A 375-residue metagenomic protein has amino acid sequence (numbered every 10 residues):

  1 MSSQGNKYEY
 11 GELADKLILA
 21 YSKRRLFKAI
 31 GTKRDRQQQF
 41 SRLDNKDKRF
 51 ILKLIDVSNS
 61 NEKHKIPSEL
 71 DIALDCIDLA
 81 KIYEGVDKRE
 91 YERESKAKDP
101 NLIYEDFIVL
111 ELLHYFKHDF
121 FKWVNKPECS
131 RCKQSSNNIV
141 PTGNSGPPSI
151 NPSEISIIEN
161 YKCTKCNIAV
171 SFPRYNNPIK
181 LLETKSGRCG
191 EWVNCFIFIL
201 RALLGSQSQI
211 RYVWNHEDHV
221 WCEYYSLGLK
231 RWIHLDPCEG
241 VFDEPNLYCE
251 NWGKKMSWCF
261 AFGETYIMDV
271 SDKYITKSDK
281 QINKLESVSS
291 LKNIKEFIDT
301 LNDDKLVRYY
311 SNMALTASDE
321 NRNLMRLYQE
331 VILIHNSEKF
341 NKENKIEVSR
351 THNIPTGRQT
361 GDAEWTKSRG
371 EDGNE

Functional and structural regions predicted by a protein language model:
M1-E191, W214, L229-E375: Alpha-helical and coiled-coil interaction segments, frequently adjacent to or embedded within charge-biased
K117, F121, L200-G205, S226: Hydrophobic/aromatic-lined pockets within catalytic cores
K185-L203: Short N-terminal edge-element motif at the start of the domain
F196-I197, S208-R211, Y248: Generic recognition of flexible, low-complexity loop/linker segments
I197-R201, D218-G228: Catalytic nucleophile-His microenvironment captured as a short glycine-rich beta-strand/loop that brackets
R201-E217: Short, well-structured beta-strand/strand-turn elements
